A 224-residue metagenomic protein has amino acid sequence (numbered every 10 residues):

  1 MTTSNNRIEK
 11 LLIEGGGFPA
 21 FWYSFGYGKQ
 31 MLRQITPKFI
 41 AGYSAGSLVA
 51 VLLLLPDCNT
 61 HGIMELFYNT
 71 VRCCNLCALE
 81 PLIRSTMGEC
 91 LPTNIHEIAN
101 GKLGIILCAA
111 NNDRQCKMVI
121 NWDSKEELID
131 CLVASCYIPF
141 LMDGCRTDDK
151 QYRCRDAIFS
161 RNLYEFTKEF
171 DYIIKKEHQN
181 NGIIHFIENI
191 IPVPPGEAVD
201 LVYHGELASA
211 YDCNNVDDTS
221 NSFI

Functional and structural regions predicted by a protein language model:
M1-Y43, V51-I224: Patatin-like phospholipase
